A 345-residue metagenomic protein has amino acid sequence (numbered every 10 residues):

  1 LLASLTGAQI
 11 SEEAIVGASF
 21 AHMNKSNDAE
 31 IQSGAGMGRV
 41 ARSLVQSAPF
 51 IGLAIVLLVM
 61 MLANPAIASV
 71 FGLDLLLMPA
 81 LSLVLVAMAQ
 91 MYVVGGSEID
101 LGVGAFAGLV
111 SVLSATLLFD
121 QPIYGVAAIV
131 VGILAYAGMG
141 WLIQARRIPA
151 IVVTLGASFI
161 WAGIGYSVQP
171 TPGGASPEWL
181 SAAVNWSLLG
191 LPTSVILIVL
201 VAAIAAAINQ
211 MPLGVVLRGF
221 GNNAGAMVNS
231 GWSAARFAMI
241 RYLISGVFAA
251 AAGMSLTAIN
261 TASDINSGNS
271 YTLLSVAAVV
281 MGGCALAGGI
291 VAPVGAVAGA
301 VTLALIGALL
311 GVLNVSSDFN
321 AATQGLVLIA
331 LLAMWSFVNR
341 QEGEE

Functional and structural regions predicted by a protein language model:
L2-L5: ABC ATPase "signature
S11-E13, F20-L58, A202-A203, N222 (+2 more regions): Cytosolic-side transmembrane-helix boundaries in multi-pass membrane proteins
P49-M61, Q90, S158, A162-G165 (+5 more regions): Hydrophobic core segments of alpha-helical transmembrane domains in multi-pass membrane transport and ion-translocation
I55-D120, I143-Q144, A278-P293, L326 (+1 more regions): Single transmembrane alpha-helix segments in multi-pass membrane proteins
D120-F159, G299-T302: Alpha-helical transmembrane segments within multi-pass membrane transporters and channels
A128, L134-G138, G190-S263: Helix-loop-helix "hairpin" substructures at the membrane interface of multi-pass membrane proteins
R146, A150-M211, M239-I240, I259-G268 (+2 more regions): Transmembrane helix-bundle core of multi-pass membrane transporters and related energy-transducing complexes
A249, N260-G325: Transmembrane alpha-helical segments in multi-pass inner-membrane proteins
